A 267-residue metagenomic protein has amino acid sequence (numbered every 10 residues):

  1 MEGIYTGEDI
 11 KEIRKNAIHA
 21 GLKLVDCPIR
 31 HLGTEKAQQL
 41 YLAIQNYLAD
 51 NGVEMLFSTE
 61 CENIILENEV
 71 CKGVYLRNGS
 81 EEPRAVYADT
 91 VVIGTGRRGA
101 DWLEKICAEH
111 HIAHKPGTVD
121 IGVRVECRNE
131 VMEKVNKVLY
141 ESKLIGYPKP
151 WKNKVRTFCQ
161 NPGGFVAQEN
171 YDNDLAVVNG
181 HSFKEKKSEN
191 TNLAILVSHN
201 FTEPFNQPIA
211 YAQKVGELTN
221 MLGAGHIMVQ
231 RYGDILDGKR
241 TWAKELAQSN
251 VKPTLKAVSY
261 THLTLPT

Functional and structural regions predicted by a protein language model:
M1-E54, E60, W102, E109: Conserved N-terminal/central alpha/beta ligand/cofactor-binding core
T6-I10, G33-Y41, A100, K137 (+3 more regions): Generic structural signal for well-ordered, non-membrane alpha-helical segments in soluble metabolic enzymes
F57-V70: A conserved short coil-to-beta-strand element within the FAD-binding core of flavoproteins
E81-T90: Core beta-strand elements of the Rossmann-like FAD/NAD(P) dinucleotide-binding domain in flavoenzyme oxidoreductases
T90-L139: Glycine-rich loop(s) and the adjacent beta-strand/alpha-helix scaffold that form part
L144-V251: FAD cofactor-binding and catalytic pocket of flavoenzymes
T254-Y260: Solvent-exposed adhesion/ligand-recognition segments of exported proteins
T261-T267: Conserved small/polar residues in nucleotide/adenosyl-binding loops
